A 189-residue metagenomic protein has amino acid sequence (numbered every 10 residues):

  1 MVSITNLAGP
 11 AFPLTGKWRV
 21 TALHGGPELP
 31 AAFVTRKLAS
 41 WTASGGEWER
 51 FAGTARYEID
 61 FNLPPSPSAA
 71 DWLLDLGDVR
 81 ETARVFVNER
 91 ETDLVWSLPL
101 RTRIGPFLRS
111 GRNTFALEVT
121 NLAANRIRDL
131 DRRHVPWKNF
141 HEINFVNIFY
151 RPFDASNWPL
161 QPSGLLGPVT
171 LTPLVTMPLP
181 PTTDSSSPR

Functional and structural regions predicted by a protein language model:
M1-T54, L108-R189: An acidic-aromatic loop/edge-strand motif
L14, Y57, E81, L98 (+1 more regions): Residues that flank catalytic or metal-binding motifs in active/ligand-binding sites
G45-W48, V87, E91: Flexible, membrane-facing loop/turn or short amphipathic-helix motifs that contact lipid bilayers or gate lipid-binding
R50-A52, P65-A69, V95-S97, L108-S110: Surface-exposed coil/turn segments at beta-strand junctions on protein surfaces, enriched
F51-P64, L100-R103: Short beta-strands within extracellular/lumenal beta-sheet-rich domains
F61-N88, W96, F115-V119: Aromatic-lined ligand-binding clefts that engage carbohydrates, nucleic acids, or primary amines
L76, I104-G105: Hydrophobic core positions of the immunoglobulin-like beta-sandwich fold
T92-T102: Aromatic-rich membrane-interfacial microdomains
